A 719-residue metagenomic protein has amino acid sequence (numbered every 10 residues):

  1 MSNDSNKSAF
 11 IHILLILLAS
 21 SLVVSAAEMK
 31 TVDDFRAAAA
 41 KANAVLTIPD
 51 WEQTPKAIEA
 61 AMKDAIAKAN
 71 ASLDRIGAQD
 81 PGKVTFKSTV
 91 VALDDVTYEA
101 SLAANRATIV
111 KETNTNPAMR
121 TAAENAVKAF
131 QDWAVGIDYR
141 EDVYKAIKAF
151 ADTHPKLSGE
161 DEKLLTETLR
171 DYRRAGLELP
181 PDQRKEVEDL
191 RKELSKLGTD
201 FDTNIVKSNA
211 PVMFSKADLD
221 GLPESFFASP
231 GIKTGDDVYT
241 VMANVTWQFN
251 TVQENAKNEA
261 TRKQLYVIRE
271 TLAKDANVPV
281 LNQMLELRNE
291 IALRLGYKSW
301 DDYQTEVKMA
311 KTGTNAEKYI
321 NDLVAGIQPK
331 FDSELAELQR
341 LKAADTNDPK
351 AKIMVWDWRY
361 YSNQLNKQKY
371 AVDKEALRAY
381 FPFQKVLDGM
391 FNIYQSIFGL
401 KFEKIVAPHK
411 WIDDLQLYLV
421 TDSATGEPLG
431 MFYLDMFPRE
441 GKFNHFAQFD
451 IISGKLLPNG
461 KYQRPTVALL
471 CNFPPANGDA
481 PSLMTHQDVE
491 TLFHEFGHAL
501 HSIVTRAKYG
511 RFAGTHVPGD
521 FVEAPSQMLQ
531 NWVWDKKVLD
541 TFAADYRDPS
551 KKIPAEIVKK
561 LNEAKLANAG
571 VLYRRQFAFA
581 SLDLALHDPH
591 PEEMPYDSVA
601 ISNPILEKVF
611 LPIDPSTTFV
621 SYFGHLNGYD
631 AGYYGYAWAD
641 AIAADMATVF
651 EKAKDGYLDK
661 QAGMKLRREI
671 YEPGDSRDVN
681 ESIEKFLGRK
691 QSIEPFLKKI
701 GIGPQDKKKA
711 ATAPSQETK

Functional and structural regions predicted by a protein language model:
S2-I13: Bacterial N-terminal signal peptides that target proteins for export
H12-L22: Bacterial N-terminal signal peptides
V24-A26: Boundary at the C-terminal end of the N-terminal hydrophobic targeting segment
E28-P230, Y239-T240, F650, G656 (+1 more regions): N-terminal helix-rich structural modules
V32-A60, D64, K367-Q368, K385 (+8 more regions): C-terminal, non-catalytic "cap/extension" segments appended to globular domains
K41-A57, A107-A126, I147-D189, M242-V278 (+6 more regions): Short His/Asp/Glu-rich catalytic/ion-coordination signatures at enzyme active sites or charged loops
L164, E193-K196, T203, S208-M242 (+6 more regions): Active-site-proximal, well-structured secondary-structure segments within enzyme catalytic domains
P474-L492: Short pre-active-site segment immediately N-terminal to the catalytic Zn-binding motif
